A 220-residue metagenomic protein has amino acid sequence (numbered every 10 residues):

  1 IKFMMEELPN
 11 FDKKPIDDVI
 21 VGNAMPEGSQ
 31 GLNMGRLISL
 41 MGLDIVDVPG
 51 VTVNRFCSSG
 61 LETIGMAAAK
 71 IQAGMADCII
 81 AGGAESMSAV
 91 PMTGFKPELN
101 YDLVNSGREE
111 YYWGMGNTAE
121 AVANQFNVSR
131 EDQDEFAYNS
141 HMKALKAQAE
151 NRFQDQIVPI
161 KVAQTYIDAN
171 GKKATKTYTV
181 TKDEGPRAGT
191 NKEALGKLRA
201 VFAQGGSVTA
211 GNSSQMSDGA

Functional and structural regions predicted by a protein language model:
I1-A24, G28-S39, A121-R130, S140 (+1 more regions): Conserved active-site "lid/cap" helical segment
M4-P15, I38, I45, G74 (+2 more regions): Domain-wide signal for the mature, well-folded portions of proteins, strongly enriched in nucleus-encoded organellar
N10, D132-A220: N-terminal extracellular/periplasmic Venus flytrap/periplasmic-binding protein-like
D12-D18, V46-P49, D77-C78, E131-D132: Short acidic capping loops at alpha-helix termini that bridge into adjacent secondary structure
N23-D77, E98, E110-N117, A188-Q215: Conserved catalytic cysteine-centered active-site region of acyl-thioester-dependent Claisen-condensing enzymes
G31-L32, A89-F95, G171-K172: Short acidic, glycine/serine/threonine-rich loops at helix termini
N54-A84, A123-R152: Active-site-proximal alpha-helical scaffold in enzymes
Q72-F126: Flexible glycine-/small-residue-enriched beta->alpha junction loops that bind anionic phosphate/pyrophosphate groups
